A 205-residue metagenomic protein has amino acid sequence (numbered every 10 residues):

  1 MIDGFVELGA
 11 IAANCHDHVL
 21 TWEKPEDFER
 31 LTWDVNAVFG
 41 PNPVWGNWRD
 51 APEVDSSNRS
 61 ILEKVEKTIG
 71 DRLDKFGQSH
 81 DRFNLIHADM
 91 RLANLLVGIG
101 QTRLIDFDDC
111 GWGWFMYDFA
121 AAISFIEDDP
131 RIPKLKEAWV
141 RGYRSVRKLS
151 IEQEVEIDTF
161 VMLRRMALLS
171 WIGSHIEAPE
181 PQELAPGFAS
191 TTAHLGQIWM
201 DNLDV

Functional and structural regions predicted by a protein language model:
M1-S60, D81-F83: A cross-family kinase active-site recognition segment
D3-A10, V35-N42, G46-R49, W112 (+4 more regions): Phosphate/dinucleotide-binding and metal-coordinating scaffold of catalytic cores in nucleotide-dependent enzymes
W33-F39, T159-S170: Hydrophobic alpha-helical segments that form the core of small-molecule binding pockets and/or dimer interfaces
R49, L168-V205: ATP/Mg2+ or Mg2+-diphosphate-binding catalytic cores that bind nucleotide phosphates or diphosphates via glycine-rich
G70-M116: Active-site acidic catalytic loop and adjacent metal/ATP-binding pocket of ATP-dependent phosphoryl transfer enzymes
F115-K148, R164-E180: Active-site activation/catalytic loop segments of kinase-like enzymes and analogous catalytic loops in related
L149-V161: All-alpha amphipathic helical-bundle segments outside canonical DNA-binding/catalytic cores that form hydrophobic
